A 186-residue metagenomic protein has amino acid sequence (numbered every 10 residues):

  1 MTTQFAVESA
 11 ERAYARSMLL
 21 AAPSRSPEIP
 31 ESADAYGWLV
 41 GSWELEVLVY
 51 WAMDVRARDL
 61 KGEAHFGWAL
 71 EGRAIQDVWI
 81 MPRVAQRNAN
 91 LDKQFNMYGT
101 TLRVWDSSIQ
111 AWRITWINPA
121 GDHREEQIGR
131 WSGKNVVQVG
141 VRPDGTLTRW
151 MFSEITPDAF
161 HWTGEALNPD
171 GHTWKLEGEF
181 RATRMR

Functional and structural regions predicted by a protein language model:
T2-R186: Hydrophobic small-molecule pocket/channel-lining residues, especially in calycin-type beta-barrels
